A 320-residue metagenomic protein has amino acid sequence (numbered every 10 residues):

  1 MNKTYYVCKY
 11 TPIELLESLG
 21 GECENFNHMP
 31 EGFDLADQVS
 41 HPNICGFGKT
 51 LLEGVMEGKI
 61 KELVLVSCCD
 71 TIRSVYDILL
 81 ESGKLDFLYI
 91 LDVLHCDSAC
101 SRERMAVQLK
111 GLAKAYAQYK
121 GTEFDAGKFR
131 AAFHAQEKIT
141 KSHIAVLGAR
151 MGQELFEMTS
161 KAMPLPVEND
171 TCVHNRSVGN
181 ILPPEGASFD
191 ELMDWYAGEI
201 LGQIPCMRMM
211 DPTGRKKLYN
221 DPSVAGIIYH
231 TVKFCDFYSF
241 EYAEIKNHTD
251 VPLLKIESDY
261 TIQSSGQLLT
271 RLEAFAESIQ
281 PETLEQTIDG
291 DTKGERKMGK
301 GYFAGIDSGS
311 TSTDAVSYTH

Functional and structural regions predicted by a protein language model:
V7-H28, A149-K216: Redox- and metal-dependent alpha/beta enzyme cores, enriched for Fe-S-associated oxidoreductases and cofactor-handling
F47-A115: Acidic/His-rich segments in extracytoplasmic proteins that coordinate ligands and/or metal ions
T50-G54, I204-S223, F240-E241: A short, acidic, amphipathic alpha-helical segment used as a generic capping/interface helix at domain edges
I72-R73, I90-G152: Electropositive, gly/pro-rich neighborhoods at or near active sites that engage anionic ligands
R215-T249: C-terminal hydrophobic structural anchor segments that stabilize assembly/packing rather than catalytic chemistry
A243-G294: Peripheral docking tails and interdomain loops at the edges of cofactor- or intermediate-handling domains
F303-D307: Short glycine-aspartate micro-motif
T319-H320: Conserved small/polar residues in nucleotide/adenosyl-binding loops
